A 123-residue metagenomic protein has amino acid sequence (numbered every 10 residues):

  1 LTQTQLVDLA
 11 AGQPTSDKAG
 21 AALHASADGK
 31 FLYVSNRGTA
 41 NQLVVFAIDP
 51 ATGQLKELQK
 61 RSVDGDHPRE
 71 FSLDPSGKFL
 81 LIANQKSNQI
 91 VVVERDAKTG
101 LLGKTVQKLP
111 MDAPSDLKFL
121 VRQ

Functional and structural regions predicted by a protein language model:
L1-Q123: Feature marking well-ordered beta-strand scaffolds used for ligand recognition
